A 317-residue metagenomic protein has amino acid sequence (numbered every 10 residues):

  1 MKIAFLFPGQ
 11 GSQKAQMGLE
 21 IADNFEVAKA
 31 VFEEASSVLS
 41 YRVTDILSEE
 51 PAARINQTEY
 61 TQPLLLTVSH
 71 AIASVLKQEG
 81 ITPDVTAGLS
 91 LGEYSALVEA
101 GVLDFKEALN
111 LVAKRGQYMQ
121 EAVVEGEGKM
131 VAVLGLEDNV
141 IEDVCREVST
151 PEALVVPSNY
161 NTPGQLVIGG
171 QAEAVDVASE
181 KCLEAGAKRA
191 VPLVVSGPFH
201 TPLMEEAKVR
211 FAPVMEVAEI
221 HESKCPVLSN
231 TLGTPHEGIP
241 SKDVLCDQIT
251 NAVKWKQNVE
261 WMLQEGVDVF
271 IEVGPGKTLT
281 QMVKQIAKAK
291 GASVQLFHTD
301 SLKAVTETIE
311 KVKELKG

Functional and structural regions predicted by a protein language model:
M1-I141, V269-K288, V294-T308, L315: FabD-like malonyl-/acyl-CoA
Q10-S12, L39-Y41, A100-D243, D247-T250: Alpha/beta catalytic cores of group-transfer enzymes, especially the acyltransferase/condensing modules of polyketide
Y60-P63, P198-F199, A252, K256: Glycine-rich phosphate/pyrophosphate-binding beta-alpha loops
S69, A212-M215, G238-W255, V294 (+1 more regions): Non-catalytic peripheral regions of patatin-like phospholipases
K77, L183, L263-G266: Non-catalytic positions within long, well-ordered alpha-helices that form the structural scaffold/packing of enzyme
T250-V267: A short, acidic, amphipathic alpha-helical segment used as a generic capping/interface helix at domain edges
